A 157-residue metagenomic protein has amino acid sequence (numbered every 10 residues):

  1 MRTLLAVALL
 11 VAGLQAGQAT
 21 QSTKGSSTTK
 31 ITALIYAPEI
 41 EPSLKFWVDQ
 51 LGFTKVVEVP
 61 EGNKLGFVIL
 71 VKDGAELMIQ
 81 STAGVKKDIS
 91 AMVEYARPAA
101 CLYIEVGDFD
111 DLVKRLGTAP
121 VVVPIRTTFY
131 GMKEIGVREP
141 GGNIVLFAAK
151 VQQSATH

Functional and structural regions predicted by a protein language model:
M1-V7: Sec-dependent signal peptide recognition, specifically the positively charged N-region followed immediately by
A8-G17: Hydrophobic h-region of N-terminal signal peptides that target proteins for export in Gram-negative bacteria
Q18-L34, T54-E105, D111-R138, A149-H157: Vicinal oxygen chelate
T32-K45: Mature N-terminal segment immediately following signal peptide/propeptide cleavage in secreted/periplasmic
E39-I40, G107-F109: Helix N-cap motif at beta-to-alpha junctions
S43, W47-V48, L116, E139-G142: Conserved active-site tyrosine of GNAT-family acetyltransferases
I144-F147: Short glycine-/small-residue motifs
